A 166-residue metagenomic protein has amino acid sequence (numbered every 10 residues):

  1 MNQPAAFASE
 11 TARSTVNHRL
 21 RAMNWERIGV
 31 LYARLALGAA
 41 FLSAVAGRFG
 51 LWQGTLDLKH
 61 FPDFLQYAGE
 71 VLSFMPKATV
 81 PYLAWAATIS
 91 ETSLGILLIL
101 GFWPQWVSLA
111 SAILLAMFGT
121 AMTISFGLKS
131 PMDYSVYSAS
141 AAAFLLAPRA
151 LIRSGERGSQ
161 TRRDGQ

Functional and structural regions predicted by a protein language model:
M1-K59, E70-S73, K77-I89, S93 (+1 more regions): Extended, low-polarity transmembrane helix blocks
P62-L65: First extracellular/luminal loop
